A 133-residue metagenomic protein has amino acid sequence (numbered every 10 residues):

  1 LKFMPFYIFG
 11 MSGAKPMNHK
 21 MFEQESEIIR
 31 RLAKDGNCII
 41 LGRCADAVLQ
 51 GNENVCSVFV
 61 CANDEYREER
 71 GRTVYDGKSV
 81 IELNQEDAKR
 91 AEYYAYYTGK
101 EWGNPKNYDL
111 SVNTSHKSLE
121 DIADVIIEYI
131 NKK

Functional and structural regions predicted by a protein language model:
L1-F3, A47, G77-E120: Small-molecule kinase domains that catalyze NTP-dependent phosphoryl transfer to phosphate-bearing small molecules
L1-N37: ATP-dependent small-molecule kinase phosphotransfer cores that center on conserved nucleotide phosphate-binding segments
H19-E23, C38-G42, A91-Y96: Short gly/ser/thr-rich secondary-structure transition/capping motifs
S26, L119-I127: Short, amphipathic alpha-helical "lid/cap" segments that border enzyme active or binding sites
L32, A45-G51: RNA pseudouridine synthases
G51-V74, S79-E86: Conserved phosphate-donor/acceptor-positioning beta-strand/loop module used by diverse small-molecule
I130-K133: Short, hydrophobic alpha-helical segments
